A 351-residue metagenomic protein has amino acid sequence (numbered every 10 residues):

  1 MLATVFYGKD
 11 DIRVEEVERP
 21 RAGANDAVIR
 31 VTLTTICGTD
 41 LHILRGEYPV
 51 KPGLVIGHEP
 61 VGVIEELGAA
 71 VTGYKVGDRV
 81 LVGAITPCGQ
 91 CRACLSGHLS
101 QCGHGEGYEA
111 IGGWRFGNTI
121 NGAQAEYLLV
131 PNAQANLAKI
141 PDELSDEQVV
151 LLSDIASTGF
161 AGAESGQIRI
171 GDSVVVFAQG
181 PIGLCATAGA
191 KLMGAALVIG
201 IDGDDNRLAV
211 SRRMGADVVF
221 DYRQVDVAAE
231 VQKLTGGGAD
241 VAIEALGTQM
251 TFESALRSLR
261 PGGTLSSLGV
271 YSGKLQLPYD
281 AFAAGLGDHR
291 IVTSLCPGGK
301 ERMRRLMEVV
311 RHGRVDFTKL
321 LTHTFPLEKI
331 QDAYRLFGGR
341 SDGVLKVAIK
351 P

Functional and structural regions predicted by a protein language model:
M1-A3, G237, E253-R257, G299-P351: C-terminal hydrophobic helical "lid"/dimerization subdomain of Rossmann-like NAD(P)H-dependent oxidoreductases
L2, R13-E18, R30, V61-V63 (+1 more regions): Residues located in well-ordered beta-strands
P20-T34, R45-L95, S100, I120-N121 (+1 more regions): Glycine-rich beta-strand-centered segment in the early N-terminal region that forms part of a ligand/cofactor-binding
R79-V80, K139-V225, A229-E230, V241: Mid-domain Rossmann-like dinucleotide-binding core that forms the NAD(H)/NADP(H) cofactor-binding site
Q90-F177: NAD(P)H dinucleotide-binding glycine-rich loop of Rossmann-like/cofactor-binding domains, especially the beta1-alpha1
A195, R213, D217, Q249-V315 (+1 more regions): Glycine-rich phosphate-binding loop and adjacent beta-alpha segment of Rossmann(oid) nucleotide-cofactor-binding
G237-I243, G263: Short SAM/SAH-binding signature in class I
